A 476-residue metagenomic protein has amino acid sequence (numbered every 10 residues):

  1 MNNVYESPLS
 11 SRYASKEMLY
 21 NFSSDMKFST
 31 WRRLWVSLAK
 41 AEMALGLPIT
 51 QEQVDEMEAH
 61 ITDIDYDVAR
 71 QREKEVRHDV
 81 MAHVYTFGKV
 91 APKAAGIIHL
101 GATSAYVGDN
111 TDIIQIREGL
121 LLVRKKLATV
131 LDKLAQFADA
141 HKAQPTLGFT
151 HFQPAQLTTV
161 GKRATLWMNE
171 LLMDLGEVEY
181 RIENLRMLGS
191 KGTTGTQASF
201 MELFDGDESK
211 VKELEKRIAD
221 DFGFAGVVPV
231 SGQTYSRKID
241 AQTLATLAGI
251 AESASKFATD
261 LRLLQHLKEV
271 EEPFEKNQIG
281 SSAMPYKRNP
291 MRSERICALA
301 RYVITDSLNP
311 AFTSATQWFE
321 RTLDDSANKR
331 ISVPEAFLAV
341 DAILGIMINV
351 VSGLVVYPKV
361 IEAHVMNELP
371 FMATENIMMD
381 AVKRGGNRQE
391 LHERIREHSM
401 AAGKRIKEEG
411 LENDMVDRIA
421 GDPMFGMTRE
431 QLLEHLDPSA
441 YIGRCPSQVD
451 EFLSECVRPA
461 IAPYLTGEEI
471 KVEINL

Functional and structural regions predicted by a protein language model:
M1-A198, F204-R217, G280-S281, M291-R295 (+3 more regions): A helix-coil-helix interface module used to build multimeric assemblies and to scaffold catalytic/cofactor sites
L19-S23, V68-R70, Q278-A298, E320-E335 (+4 more regions): Short beta-alpha connecting loops at secondary-structure transitions that line or flank enzyme active sites
D25, R117-A128, A135, G161 (+9 more regions): Short amphipathic alpha-helical segments with heptad-repeat character
D139-G161, E271-K287, E320-A327, S352-M372: Glycine-rich cofactor-pocket loops
E208-Q233: Active-site-adjacent "gating/activation" loops or surface patches in catalytic cores
T234-E269, Q278-A339: A conserved active-site cap/scaffold subdomain adjacent to cofactor or substrate pockets
E271, R394-A401: Active/binding-pocket-proximal capping segment
Y302-R388, R394-E397: Long, amphipathic alpha-helical stalk/connector segments used for oligomerization, subunit docking, or mechanical
